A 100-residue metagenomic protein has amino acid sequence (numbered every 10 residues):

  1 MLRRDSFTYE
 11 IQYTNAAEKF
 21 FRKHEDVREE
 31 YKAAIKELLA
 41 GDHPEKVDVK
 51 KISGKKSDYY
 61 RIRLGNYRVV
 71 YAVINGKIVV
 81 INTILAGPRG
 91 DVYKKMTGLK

Functional and structural regions predicted by a protein language model:
M1-I35: Arg/Lys-rich, positively charged N-terminal/basic patches that mediate binding to nucleic acids
M1-R4, T8-I11, L64-Y67, A72-K100: Enriched for short, Lys/Arg-rich terminal
N15-K19, V47, I81: Positions in alpha-helical segments
A16, G54-S57, P88: Residues that form or immediately flank small-molecule/cofactor binding pockets and catalytic motifs
F20-K23, K50-K51, R61-R63, A72-I74: Short histidine-centered beta-strand/loop micro-motifs that create catalytic or ligand/metal-coordination sites
K23, V27, E37, R89 (+1 more regions): A short linear boundary/processing microfeature
E25, E29, V47, D58-Y60 (+2 more regions): Short alpha-helical segments used as structural interaction elements across diverse proteins
E37-R61: A short, surface-exposed loop/turn module that caps and links secondary-structure elements
